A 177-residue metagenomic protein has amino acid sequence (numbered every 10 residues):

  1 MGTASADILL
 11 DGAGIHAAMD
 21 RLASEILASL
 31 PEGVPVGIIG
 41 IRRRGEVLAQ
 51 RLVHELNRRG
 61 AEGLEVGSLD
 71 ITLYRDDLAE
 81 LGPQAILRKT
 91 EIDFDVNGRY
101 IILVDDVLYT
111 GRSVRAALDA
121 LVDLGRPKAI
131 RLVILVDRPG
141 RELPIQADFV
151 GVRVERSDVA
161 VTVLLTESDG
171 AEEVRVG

Functional and structural regions predicted by a protein language model:
M1-G177: PRPP-associated nucleotide enzymes
